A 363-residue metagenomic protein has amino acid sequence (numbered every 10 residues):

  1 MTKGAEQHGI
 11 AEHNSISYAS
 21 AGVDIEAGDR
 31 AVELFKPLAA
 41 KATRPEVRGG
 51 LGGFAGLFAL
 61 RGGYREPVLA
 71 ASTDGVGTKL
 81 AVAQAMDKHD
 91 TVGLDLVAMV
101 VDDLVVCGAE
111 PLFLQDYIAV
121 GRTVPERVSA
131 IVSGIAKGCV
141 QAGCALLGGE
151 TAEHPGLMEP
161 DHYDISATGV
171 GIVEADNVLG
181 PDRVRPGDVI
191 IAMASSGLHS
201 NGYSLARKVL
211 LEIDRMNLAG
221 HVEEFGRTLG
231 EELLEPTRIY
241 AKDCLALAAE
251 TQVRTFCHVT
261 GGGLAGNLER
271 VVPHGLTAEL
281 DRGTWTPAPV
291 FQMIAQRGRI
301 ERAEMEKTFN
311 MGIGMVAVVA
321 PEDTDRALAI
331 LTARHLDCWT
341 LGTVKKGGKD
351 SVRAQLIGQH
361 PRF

Functional and structural regions predicted by a protein language model:
T2-G4, H8-P45: N-terminal amphipathic/basic leader segments beginning at the initiator methionine
K3, N14-S20, R127-A145, M158-Y163 (+3 more regions): Glycine-/charge-enriched secondary-structure boundary and capping motifs
V23, A27, V92, N201 (+2 more regions): A generic structural signal for residues located within well-ordered alpha-helices of large catalytic or ligand-binding
D24, D74, G187, H258 (+1 more regions): Residue-level signature of catalytic and energy-coupling elements of molecular machines, predominantly ATP/GTP-dependent
G28, Y64-R65, V76-K79, E174-N177 (+4 more regions): Short, acidic Gly/Pro/Ser/Thr-rich loop/turn segments
L34-S196: Glycine-rich phosphate/pyrophosphate-binding loop regions near the starts of catalytic domains
F35, L57, V100-V101, A206-V209 (+4 more regions): Buried hydrophobic packing segments
T73, D164, N177-L229, A265: Short, acidic (Asp/Glu-rich) active-site segment that either coordinates a divalent metal cofactor
